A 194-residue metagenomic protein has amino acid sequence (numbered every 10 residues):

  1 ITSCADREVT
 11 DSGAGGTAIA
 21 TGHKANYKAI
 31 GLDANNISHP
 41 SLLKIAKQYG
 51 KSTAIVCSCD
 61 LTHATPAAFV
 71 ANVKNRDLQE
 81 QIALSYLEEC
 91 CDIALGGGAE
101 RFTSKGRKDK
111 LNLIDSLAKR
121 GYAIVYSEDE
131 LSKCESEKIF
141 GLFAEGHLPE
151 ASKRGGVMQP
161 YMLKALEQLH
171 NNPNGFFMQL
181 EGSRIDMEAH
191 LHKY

Functional and structural regions predicted by a protein language model:
I1-A99, T103-K105, L111-I124, E128-L131 (+1 more regions): N-terminal catalytic scaffold of extracellular/periplasmic and nuclease hydrolases that process anionic headgroups
I19, H23, G141-G146, M178: Short, basic/glycine-rich phosphate-binding loops at helix/coil junctions that contact nucleotide phosphates
N35, N75, R154, M158 (+1 more regions): Residue-level preference for long, well-ordered alpha-helices that form the structural scaffold of enzyme catalytic
V56, G96, F143, Q179-E181: A cross-family glycoside hydrolase active-site/sugar-binding cleft signature
A64-F69, G146-L148, R154, M162 (+1 more regions): Active-site His/acidic residue clusters
K108-D109, H192: Generic recognition of short, well-ordered alpha-helical segments
L117-R120, E135-E145, K153-L166, H190: Preference for extracellular/luminal or secreted protein segments
S127-G141, Y161-S183: Active-site regions of oxyanion-processing enzymes, predominantly non-cytosolic
